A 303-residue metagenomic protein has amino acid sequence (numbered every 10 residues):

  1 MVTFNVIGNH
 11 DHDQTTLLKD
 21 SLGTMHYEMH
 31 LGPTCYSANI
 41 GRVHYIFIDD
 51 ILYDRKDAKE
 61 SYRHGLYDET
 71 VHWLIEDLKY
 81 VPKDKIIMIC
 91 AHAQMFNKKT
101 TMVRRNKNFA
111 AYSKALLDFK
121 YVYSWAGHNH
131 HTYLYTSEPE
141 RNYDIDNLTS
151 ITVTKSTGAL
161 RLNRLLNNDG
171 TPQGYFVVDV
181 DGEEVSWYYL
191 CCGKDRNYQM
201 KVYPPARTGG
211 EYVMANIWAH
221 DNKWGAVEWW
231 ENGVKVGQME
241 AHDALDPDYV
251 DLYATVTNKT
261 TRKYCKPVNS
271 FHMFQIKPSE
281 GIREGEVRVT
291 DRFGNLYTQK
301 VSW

Functional and structural regions predicted by a protein language model:
M1-P82, V103-Y123, N129-D181, V185: Extended active-site neighborhood of metal-dependent phosphoesterases/phosphodiesterases
D50, C90-Q94, H128-N129, L190-C191: Short, well-ordered beta-to-alpha junction loops that form the rim of enzyme active sites and present histidine/acidic
L78-T100: Short acidic, glycine-rich surface-loop motifs adjacent to enzyme active sites
P139-N232, F271-S279, E284-S302: Binuclear metal-dependent phosphoesterase catalytic core
G225-V250: Extended low-complexity, serine/threonine- and proline-enriched intrinsically disordered segments
D246-I276: Aromatic sugar-binding surface patches on proteins that engage polysaccharides or sugar-phosphate polymers
